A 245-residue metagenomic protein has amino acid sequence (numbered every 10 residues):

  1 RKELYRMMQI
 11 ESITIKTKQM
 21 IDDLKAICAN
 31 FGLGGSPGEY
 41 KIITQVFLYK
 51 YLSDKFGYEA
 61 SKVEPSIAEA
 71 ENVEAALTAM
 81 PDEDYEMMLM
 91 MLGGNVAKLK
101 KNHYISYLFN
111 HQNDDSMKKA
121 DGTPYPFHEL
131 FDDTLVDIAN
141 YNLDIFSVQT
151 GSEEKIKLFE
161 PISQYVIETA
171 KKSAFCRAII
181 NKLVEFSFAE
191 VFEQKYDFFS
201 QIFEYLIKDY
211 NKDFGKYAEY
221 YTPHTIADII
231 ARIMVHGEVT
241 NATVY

Functional and structural regions predicted by a protein language model:
R1-V239: Non-catalytic, mostly N-terminal accessory regions of nucleic-acid modification and defense proteins
V239-Y245: Conserved class I S-adenosyl-L-methionine
